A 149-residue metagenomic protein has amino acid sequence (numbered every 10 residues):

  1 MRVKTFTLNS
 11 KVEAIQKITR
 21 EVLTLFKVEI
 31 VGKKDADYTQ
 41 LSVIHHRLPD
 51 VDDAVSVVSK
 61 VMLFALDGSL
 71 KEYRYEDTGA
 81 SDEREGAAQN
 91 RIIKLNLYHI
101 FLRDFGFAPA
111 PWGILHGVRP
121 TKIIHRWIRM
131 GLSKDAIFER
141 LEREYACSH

Functional and structural regions predicted by a protein language model:
M1-H149: Flexible, acidic/Gly-rich N-terminal and inter-domain linker regions that tether and position cofactor-handling modules
